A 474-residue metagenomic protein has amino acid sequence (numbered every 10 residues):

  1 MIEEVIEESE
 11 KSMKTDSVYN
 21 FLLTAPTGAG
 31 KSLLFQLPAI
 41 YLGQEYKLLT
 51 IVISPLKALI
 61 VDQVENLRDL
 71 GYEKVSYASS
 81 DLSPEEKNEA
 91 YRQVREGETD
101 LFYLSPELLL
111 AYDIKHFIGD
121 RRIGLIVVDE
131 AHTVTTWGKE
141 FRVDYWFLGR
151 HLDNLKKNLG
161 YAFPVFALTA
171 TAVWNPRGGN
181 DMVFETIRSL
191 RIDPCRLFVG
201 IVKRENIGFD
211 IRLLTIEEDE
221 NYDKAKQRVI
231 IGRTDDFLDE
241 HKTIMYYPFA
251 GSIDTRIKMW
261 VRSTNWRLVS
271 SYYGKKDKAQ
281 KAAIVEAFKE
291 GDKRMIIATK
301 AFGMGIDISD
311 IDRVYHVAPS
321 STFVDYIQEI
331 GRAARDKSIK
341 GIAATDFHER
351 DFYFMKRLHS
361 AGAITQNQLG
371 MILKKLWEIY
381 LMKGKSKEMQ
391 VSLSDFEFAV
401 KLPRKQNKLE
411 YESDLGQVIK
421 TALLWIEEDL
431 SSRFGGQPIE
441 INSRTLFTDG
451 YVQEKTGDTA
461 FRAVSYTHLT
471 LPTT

Functional and structural regions predicted by a protein language model:
M1-T24: Conserved pre-motif I regulatory segment
S32-I40: Motif I (Walker A/P-loop) of helicase-class P-loop NTPases
I40-Q63, G71: Conserved SF1/SF2 helicase motif Ia
P84-G124: Conserved helix/coil segment N-terminal to the catalytic DExD/H
T136-F198: Post-DEXD/H (motif II) to motif III coupling segment of the RecA-like Helicase ATP-binding lobe
P176-K226: Interdomain hinge/linker at the junction between the two RecA-like core domains of SF2 helicases
L214-I244, P248, M259: Conserved interdomain hinge at the start of the Helicase C-terminal
L238-H241, A250-R256, R262-G274, Q280-K281 (+6 more regions): C-terminal helicase lobe
